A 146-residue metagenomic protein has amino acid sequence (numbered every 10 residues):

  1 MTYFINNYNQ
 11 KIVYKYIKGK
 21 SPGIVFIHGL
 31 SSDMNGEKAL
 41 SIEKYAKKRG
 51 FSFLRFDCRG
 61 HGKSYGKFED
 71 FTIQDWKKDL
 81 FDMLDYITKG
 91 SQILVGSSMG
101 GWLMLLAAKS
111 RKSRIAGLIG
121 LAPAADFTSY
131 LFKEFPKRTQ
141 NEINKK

Functional and structural regions predicted by a protein language model:
M1-G19: N-terminal cap/lid segment of alpha/beta-hydrolase-fold proteins
S21-G29: Short beta-strand element of the alpha/beta-hydrolase
S31-E37: Short substrate-entry loop that stabilizes the transition state in hydrolases
A39, E43-Y65: Conserved alpha/beta-hydrolase
G62-I87: Catalytic nucleophile-loop/oxyanion-hole region of alpha/beta-hydrolase and closely related hydrolase-like folds
T88-S98: Alpha/beta-hydrolase fold nucleophile elbow
G101-K112: Short glycine-enriched nucleophile-adjacent loop and the immediately C-terminal alpha-helix near the catalytic center
R114-K146: The alpha/beta-hydrolase serine catalytic core
